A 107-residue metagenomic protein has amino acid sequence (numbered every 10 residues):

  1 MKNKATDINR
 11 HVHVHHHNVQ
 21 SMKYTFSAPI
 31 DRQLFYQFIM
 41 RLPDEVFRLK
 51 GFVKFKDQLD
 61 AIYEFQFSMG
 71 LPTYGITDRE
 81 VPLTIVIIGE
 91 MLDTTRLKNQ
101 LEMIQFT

Functional and structural regions predicted by a protein language model:
M1-E80, M91-T95, N99-T107: C-terminal accessory "lid"/substrate-recognition subdomains
L83-G89: Short, well-ordered beta-strand elements
